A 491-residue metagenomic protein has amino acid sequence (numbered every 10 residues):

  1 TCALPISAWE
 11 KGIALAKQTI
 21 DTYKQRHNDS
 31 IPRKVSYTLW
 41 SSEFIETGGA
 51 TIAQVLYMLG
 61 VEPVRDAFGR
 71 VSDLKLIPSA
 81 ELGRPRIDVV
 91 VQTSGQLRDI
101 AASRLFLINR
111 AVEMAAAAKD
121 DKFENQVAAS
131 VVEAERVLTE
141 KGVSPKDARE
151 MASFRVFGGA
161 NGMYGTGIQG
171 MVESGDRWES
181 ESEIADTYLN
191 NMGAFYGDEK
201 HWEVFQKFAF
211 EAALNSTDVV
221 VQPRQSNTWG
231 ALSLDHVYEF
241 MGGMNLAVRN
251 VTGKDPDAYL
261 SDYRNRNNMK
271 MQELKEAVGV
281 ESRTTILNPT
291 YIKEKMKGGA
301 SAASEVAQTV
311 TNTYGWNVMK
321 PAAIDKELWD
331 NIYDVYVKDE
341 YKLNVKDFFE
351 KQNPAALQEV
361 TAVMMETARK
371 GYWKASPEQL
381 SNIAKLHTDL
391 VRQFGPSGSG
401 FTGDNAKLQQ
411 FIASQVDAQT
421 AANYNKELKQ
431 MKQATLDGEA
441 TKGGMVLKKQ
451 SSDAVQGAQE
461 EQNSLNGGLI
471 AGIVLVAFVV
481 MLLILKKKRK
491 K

Functional and structural regions predicted by a protein language model:
T1-K491: Ligand/cofactor-recognition surfaces for anionic moieties
